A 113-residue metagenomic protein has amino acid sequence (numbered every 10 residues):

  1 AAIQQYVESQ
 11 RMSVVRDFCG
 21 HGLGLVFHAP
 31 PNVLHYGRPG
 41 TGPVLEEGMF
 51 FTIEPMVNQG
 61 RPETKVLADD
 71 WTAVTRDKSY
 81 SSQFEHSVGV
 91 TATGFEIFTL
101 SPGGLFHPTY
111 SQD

Functional and structural regions predicted by a protein language model:
A1-D113: Active-site neighborhoods and metal-handling regions in enzymes and metal-associated proteins
